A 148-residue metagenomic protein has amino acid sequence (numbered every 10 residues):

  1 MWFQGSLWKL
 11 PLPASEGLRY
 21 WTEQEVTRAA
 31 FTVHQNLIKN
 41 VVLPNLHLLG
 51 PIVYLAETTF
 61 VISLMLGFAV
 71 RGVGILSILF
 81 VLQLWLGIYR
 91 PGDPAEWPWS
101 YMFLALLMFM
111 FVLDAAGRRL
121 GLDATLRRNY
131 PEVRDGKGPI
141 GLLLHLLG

Functional and structural regions predicted by a protein language model:
M1-A29, N36-T59, L66-G148: Extended, low-polarity transmembrane helix blocks
